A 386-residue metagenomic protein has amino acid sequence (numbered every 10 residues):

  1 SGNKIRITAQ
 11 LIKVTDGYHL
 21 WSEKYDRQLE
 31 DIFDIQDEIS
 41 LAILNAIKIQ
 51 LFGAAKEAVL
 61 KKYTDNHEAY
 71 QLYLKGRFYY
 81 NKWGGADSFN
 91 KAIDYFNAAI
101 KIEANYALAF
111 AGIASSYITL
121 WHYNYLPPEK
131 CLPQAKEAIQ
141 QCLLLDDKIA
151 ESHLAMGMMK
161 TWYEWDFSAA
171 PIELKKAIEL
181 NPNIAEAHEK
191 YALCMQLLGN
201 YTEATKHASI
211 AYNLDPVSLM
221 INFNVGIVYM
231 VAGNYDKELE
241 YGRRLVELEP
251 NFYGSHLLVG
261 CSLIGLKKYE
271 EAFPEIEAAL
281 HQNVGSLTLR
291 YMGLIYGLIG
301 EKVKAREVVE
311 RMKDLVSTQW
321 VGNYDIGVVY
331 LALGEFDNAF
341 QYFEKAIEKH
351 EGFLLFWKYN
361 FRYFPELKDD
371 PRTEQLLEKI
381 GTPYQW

Functional and structural regions predicted by a protein language model:
S1-Y95: Catalytic-center loop of serine/cysteine hydrolases
Y25, K56-K62, A155-M158, Y291 (+1 more regions): Short linear capping/connector segments at secondary-structure termini
I32, N97, I102, K379-I380: N-terminal alpha-helical interaction modules that lie
L44-K56, D146-E151, G199, G300-K304: Proline-centered turn/helix-capping motifs that create local helix->coil transitions or kinks
A69-G199, I210, L214-I227, L354-N360: Short coil/linker segments at helix-helix boundaries
F167, E173-K175, A187-H188, M195-W386: Alpha-helical protein-protein interaction modules
